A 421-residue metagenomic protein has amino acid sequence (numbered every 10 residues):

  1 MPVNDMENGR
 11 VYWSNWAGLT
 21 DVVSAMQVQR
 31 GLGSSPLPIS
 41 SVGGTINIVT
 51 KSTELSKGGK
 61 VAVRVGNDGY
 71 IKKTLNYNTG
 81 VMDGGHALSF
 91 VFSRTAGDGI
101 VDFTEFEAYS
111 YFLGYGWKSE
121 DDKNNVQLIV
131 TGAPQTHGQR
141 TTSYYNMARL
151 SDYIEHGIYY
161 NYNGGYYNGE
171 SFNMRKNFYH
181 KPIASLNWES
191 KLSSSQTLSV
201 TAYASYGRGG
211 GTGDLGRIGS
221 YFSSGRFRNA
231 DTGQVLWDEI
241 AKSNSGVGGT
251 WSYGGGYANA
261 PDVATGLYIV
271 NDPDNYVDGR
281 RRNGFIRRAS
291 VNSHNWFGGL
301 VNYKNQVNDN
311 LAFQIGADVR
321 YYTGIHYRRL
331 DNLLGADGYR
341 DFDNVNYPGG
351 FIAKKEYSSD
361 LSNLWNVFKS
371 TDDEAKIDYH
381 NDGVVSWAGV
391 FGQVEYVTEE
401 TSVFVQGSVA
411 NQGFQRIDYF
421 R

Functional and structural regions predicted by a protein language model:
P2-R30, V49: Short acidic/polar hinge/loop motifs at secondary-structure boundaries that mediate gating or recognition
K57-V61, H86-F90, N124-L128, L198-A202 (+2 more regions): Transmembrane beta-strands of outer-membrane beta-barrel proteins
G58, V65-A96, V101-R140, K176 (+1 more regions): Transmembrane beta-barrel wall of Gram-negative outer-membrane proteins
V63-G69, T79-V81, R94-D98, S119 (+5 more regions): Transmembrane beta-strands of outer-membrane beta-barrel pores
K73-T79, L113-W117, A184-S190, V200 (+3 more regions): Residues on the lipid-exposed face of transmembrane beta-strands in outer-membrane beta-barrel proteins
E105-Y111, T142-Y153, G157-Y159, L215-G225 (+3 more regions): Flexible, surface-exposed loop regions and adjacent strand-edge segments of Gram-negative outer-membrane beta-barrel
N125-N187, G210-R288, A353-T371: Acidic/polar loop-and-plug regions of large Gram-negative outer-membrane beta-barrel proteins
I286, A312-R421: Signature of Gram-negative outer-membrane beta-barrel scaffolds
